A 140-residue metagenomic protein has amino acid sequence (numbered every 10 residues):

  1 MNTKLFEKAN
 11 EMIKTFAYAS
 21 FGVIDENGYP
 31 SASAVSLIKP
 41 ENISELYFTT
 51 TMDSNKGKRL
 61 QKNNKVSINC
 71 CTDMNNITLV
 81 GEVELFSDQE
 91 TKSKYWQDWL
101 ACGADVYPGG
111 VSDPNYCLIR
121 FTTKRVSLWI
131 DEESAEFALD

Functional and structural regions predicted by a protein language model:
M1-K4, K56-G57: Short, positively charged
E11-E26, V66-I68: A short, Trp-centered hydrophobic/proline-enriched beta-strand micro-motif
F16-Y18, S44-L46, N63-V66, D113-Y116 (+1 more regions): Short, surface-exposed beta-edge/turn micro-motifs
A19-T50: N-terminal leader/targeting helix
I24-E26, S36, T51-D53, C71-D73 (+1 more regions): Histidine- and/or cysteine-centered catalytic micro-motif in compact active-site loops
N27-Y29, M74-N75, W129: Short glycine/serine/proline-enriched coil/turn segments at secondary-structure junctions
I38-M74: A short mixed-secondary-structure module that forms the rim of ligand-binding clefts
T78-D140: Charged, gly/pro-rich active-site loop segments
